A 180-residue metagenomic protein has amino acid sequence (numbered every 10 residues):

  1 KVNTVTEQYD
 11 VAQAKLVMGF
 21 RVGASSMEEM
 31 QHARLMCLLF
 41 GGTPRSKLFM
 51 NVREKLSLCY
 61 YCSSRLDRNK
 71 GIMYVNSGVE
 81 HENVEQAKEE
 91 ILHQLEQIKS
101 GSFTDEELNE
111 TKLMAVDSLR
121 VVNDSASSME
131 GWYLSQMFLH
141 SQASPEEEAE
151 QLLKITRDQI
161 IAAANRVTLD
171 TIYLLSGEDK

Functional and structural regions predicted by a protein language model:
K1-Y74, G78-K180: Mature, solvent-exposed C-terminal subdomains and processed small-chain segments of exported/organellar
